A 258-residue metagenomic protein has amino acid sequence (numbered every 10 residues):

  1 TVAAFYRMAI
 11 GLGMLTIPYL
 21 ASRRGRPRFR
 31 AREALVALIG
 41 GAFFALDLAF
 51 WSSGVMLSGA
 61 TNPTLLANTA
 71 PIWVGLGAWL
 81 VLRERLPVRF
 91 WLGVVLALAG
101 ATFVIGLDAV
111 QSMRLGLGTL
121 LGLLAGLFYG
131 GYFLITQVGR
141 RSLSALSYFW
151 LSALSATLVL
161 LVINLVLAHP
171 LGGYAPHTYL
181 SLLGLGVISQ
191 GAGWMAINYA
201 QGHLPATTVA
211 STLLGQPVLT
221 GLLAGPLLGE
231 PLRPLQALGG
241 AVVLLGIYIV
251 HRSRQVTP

Functional and structural regions predicted by a protein language model:
T1, L12-L15, V74-L76, L80 (+4 more regions): Transmembrane alpha-helical segments that form core, pore/gating elements of small-molecule transporters/exporters
T1-G11, S53-A70, L115-F128, P176-Q190 (+2 more regions): Structural signature of hydrophobic alpha-helical transmembrane segments
V2-G13, S52-R85, A125, A206-G225: Specific alpha-helical transmembrane segments that line the substrate/conduction pathway and gating interfaces
F5-Y6, P63-T69, I135-L158, Q190-P226: Helix-helix packing/entry segments at the starts of transmembrane helices
L15, Y19, F44, G77 (+5 more regions): Hydrophobic transmembrane alpha-helices of multi-pass small-molecule transport proteins
R24-W51, L117-A125, G172-A192, L213: Loop-to-transmembrane-helix transition segments
R30-E33, T64-A67, R83-F103, S112-T119 (+2 more regions): Loop-to-transmembrane alpha-helix entry segments
G41, A45, A49, P71-L76 (+8 more regions): Hydrophobic/small/kink-forming positions within alpha-helical transmembrane segments of polytopic membrane proteins
